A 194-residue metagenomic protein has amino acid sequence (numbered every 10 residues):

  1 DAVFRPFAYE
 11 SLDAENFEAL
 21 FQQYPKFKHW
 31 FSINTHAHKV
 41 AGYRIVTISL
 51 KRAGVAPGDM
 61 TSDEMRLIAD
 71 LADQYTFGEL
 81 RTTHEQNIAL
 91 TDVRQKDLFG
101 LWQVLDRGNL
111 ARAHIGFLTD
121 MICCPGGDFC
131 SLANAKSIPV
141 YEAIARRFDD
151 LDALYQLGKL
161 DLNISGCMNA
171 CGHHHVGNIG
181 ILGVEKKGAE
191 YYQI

Functional and structural regions predicted by a protein language model:
D1-I194: Peripheral terminal and linker regions in Fe-S/redox and tRNA-modifying enzymes
